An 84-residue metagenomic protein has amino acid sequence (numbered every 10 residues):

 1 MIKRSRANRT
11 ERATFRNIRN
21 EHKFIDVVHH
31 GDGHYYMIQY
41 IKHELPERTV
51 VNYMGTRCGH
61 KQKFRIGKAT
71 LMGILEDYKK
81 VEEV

Functional and structural regions predicted by a protein language model:
I2-E21: Mixed-charge, Lys/Arg-rich low-complexity intrinsically disordered regions
K3-N8, Q62-V84: Mixed-charge, Lys/Arg-enriched low-complexity segments
E21-G73: Acidic, low-complexity, intrinsically disordered interaction modules
